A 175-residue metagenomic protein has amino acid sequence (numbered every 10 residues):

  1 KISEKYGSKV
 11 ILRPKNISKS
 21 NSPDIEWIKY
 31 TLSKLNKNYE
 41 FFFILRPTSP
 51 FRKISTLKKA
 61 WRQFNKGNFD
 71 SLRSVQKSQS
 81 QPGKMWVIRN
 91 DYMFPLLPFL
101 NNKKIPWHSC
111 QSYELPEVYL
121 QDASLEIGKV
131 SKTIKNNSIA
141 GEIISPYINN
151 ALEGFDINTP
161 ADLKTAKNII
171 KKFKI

Functional and structural regions predicted by a protein language model:
I2-F43, F51-R62: Short phosphate-binding loop-to-helix
K15, R46, Q76: Histidine-centered beta-alpha loop that forms part of the nucleotide-sugar donor binding/catalytic region in diverse
N16-S20, S80-Q81, L152-F155: A short acidic, often aromatic-flanked loop/helix-cap motif at beta-alpha or helix-coil junctions that lines enzyme
D24-Y30, W86-N90, P160-K164: Short, surface-exposed amphipathic charged segments that create phosphate/polyanion-binding patches used for binding
E26, P50-I143, I148: Conserved core of the sugar-phosphate nucleotidyltransferase
K135, S145-I175: Hydrophobic helical membrane-anchoring modules
